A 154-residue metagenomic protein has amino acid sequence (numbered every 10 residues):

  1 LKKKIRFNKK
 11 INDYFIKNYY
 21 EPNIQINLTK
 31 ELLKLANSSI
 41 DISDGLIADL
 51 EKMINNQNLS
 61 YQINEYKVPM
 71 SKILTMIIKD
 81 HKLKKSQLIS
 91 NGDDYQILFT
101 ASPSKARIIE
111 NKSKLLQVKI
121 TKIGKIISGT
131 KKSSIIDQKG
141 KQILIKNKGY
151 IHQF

Functional and structural regions predicted by a protein language model:
L1-F154: Helix-biased detector of long, well-ordered alpha-helical tracts
